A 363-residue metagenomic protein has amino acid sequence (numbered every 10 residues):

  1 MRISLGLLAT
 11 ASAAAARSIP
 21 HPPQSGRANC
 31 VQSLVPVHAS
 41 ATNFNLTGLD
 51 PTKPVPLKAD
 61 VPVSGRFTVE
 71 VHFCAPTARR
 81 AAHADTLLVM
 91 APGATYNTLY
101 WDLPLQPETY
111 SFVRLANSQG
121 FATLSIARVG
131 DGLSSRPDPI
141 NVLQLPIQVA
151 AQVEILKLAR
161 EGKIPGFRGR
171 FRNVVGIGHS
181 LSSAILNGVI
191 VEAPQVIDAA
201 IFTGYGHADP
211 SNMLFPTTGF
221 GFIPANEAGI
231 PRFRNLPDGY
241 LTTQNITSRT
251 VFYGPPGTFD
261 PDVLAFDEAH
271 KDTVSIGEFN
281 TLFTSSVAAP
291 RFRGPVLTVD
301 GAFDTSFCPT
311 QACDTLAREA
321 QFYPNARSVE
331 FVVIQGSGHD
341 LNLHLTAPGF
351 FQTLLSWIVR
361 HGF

Functional and structural regions predicted by a protein language model:
M1-S18: Fungal secretory targeting signals
I19-H83: N-terminal cap/lid segment of alpha/beta-hydrolase-fold proteins
A78-L124: Short, surface-exposed "cap/lid" segments of acyl-processing enzymes
N141-F167: Alpha/beta-hydrolase active-site loop
L186-K271: Alpha/beta-hydrolase-fold enzymes
F292, T298-D300: Short beta-strand/loop motif that positions the catalytic acidic residue of the alpha/beta-hydrolase fold
G301, T305-L316, N342: Conserved alpha/beta-hydrolase "acid-adjacent" motif
R327-F363: Catalytic active-site module of serine/aspartate enzymes centered on a nucleophile-bearing elbow/loop
